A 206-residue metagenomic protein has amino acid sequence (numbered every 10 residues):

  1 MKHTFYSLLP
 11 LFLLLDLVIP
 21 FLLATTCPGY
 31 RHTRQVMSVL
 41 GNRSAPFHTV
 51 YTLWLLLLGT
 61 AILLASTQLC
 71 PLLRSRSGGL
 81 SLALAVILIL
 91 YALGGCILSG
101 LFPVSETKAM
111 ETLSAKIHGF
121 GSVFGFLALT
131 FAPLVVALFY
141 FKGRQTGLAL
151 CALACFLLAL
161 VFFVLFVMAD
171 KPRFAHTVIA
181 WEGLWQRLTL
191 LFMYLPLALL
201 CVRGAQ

Functional and structural regions predicted by a protein language model:
K2-Y30, Q35-V36, L40, S44-A205: Hydrophobic, aromatic-enriched alpha-helical segments typical of multi-pass transmembrane helices
